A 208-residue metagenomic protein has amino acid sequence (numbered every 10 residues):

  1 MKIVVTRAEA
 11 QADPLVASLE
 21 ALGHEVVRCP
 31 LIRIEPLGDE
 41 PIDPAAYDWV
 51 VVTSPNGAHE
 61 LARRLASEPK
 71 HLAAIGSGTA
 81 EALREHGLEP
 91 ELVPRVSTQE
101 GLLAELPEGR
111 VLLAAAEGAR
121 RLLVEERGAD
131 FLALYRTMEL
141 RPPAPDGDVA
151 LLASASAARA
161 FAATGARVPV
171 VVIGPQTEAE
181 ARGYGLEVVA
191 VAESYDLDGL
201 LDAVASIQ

Functional and structural regions predicted by a protein language model:
M1-Q208: Signature of uroporphyrinogen-III synthase
